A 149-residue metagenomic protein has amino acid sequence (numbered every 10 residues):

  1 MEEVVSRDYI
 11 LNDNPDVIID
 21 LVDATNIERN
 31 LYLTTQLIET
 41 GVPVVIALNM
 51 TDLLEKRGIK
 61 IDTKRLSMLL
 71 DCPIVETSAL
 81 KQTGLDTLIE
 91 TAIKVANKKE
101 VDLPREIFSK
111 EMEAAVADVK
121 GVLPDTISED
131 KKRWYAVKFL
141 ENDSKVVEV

Functional and structural regions predicted by a protein language model:
M1: Conserved nucleotide-sensing/catalytic segment adjacent to the nucleotide-binding pocket in NTP-handling enzymes
V4-V75: Conserved C-terminal guanine-recognition region of P-loop GTPase G domains, centered on the G4
V45, E55-V149: Alpha-helical transmembrane helix bundles of large polytopic membrane transport and channel proteins
